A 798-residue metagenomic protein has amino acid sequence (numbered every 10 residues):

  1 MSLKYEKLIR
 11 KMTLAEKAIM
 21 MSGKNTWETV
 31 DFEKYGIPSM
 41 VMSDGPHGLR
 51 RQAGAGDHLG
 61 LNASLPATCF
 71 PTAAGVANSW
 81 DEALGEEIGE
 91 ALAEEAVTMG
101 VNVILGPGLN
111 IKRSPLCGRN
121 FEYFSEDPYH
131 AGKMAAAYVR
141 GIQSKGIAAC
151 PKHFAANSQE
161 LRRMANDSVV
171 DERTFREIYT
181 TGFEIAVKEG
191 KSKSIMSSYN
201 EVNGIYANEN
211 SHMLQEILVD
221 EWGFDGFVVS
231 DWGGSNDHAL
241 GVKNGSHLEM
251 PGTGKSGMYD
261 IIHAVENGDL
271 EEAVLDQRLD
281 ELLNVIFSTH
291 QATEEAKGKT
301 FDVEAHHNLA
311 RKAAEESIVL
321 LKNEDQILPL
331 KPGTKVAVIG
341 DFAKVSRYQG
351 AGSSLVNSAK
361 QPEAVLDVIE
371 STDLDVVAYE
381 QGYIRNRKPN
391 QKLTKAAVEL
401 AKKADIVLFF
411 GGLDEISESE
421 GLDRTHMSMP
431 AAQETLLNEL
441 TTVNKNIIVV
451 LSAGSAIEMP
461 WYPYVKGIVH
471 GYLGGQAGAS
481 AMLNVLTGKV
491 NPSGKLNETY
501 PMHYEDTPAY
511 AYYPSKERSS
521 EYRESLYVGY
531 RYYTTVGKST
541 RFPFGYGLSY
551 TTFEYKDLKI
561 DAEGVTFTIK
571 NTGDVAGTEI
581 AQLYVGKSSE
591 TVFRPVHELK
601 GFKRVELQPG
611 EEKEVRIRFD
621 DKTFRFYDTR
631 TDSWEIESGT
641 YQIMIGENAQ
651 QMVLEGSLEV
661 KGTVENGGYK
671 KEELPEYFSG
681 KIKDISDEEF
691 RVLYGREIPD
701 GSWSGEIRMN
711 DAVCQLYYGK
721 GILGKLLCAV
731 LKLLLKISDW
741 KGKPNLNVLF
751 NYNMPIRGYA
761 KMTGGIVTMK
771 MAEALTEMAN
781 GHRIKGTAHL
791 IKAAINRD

Functional and structural regions predicted by a protein language model:
M1-K622, T640-M644, A649, A760-G765 (+1 more regions): Glycoside hydrolase catalytic-domain context in secreted enzymes
D621-G668: Terminal connector regions
G656-K725: Charged, amphipathic alpha-helical linkers/stalks
E697-D798: Long, compositionally biased, glycine/small-hydrophobic-enriched stretches that function as flexible linkers, tethers
